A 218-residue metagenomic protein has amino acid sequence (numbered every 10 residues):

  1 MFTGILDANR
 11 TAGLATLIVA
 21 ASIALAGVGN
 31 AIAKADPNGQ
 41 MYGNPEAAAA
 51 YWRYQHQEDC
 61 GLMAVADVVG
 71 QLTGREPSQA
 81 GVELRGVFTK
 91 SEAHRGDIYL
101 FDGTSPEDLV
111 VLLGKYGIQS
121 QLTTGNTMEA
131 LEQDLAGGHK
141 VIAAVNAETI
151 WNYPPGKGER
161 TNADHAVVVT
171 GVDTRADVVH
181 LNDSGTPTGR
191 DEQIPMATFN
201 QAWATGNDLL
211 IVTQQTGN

Functional and structural regions predicted by a protein language model:
F2-G103, A147, P155-K157, T174-R175 (+1 more regions): Active-site-adjacent structural segments surrounding the nucleophilic cysteine of cysteine proteases and isopeptidases
A35, W151-N152, T188-D191: A short local loop/turn or secondary-structure capping micro-motif enriched for an aromatic residue
R53-L62, Y99-P106, T124-M128, D134 (+2 more regions): Solvent-exposed, acidic/flexible segments
D59, M63-D67, T104, D108-K115 (+3 more regions): Extracytoplasmic/secreted proteins, especially bacterial periplasmic and envelope-associated proteins
A64, V68-E76, L113-G117, L135 (+3 more regions): Sec/Tat-exported extracytoplasmic proteins
V82, E92, G96-Q119, T123-G125 (+1 more regions): Substrate-binding cleft of extracellular glycoside hydrolase catalytic domains
F101, G114, R160, T170-N218: Noncatalytic regulatory segments and standalone regulatory/sensor domains
N126-H180: Active-site-adjacent substructure of cysteine-protease-like catalytic cores
